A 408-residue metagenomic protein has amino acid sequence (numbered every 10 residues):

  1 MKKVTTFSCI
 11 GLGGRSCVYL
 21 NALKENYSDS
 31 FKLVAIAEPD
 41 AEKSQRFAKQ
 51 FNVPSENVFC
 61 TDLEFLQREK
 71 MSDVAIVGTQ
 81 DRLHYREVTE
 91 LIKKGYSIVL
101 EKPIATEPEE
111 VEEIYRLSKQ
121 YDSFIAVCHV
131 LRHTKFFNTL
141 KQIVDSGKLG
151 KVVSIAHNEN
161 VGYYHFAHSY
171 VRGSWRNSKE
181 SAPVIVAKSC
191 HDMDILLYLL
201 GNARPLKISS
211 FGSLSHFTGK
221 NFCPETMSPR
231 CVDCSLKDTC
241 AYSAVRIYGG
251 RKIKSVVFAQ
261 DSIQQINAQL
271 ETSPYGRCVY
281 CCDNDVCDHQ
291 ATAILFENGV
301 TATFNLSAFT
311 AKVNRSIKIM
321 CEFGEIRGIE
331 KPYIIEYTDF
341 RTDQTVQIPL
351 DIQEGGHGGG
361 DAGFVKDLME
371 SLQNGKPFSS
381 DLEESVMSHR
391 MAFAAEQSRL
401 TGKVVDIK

Functional and structural regions predicted by a protein language model:
M1-V53: N-terminal Rossmann-like dinucleotide-binding module
G13, F51-L117: Beta-loop-alpha module in the N-terminal Rossmann-like domain of NAD(P)-dependent dehydrogenases, especially those
G13, L131-R277, G402: Predominantly a Rossmann-like dinucleotide-binding segment in NAD(P)-dependent oxidoreductases
V18, A37, F51, V286-K408: C-terminal helical cap and adjacent loop that interface with cofactors, partners, or active-site loops
L100, I125-V127, G328: Hydrophobic residues in well-ordered beta-strands that form the structural core
E113-V130, G150-H157: Rossmann-fold dehydrogenase core element
